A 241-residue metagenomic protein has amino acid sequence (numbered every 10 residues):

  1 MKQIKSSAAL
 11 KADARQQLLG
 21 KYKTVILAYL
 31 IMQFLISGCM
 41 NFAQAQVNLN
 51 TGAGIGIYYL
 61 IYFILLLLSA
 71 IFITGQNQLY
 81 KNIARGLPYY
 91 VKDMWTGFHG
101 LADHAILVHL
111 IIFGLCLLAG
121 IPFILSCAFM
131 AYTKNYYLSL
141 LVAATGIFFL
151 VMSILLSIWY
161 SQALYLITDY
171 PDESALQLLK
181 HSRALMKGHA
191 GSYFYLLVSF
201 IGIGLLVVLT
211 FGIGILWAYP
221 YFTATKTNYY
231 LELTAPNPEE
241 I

Functional and structural regions predicted by a protein language model:
M1-I241: Hydrophobic alpha-helical membrane segments
